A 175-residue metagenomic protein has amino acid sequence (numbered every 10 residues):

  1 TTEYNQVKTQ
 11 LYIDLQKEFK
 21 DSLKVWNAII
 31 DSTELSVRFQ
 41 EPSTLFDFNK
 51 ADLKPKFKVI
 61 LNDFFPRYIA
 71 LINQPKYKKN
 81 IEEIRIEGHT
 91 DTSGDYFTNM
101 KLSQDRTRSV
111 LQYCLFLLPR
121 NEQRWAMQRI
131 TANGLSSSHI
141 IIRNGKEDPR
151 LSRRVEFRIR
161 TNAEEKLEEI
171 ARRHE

Functional and structural regions predicted by a protein language model:
T1-K17: Short, basic/low-complexity N-terminal boundary segments at the transition from targeting/disordered tails
E3, V7, D31-D63, T92-F97: Short, solvent-exposed beta-strand/turn patches at coil↔beta or beta↔helix junctions that act as interaction loops
L11, I60, R106: Conserved alpha-helical elements of sugar-nucleotide-dependent glycosyltransferases
L15-V25, I30, K50-R85, L115 (+3 more regions): Periplasmic peptidoglycan-binding/anchoring modules of Gram-negative envelope and division proteins
V25-R38, N99-S103, E165: Short N-terminal helix-initiation segments at or just after the protein's N-terminus
N27-I29, S36-Q40, L45, E83-E87 (+2 more regions): Soluble periplasmic/extracytoplasmic beta-strand elements of cell-envelope proteins
A51-L53, R85-E169, R173: Periplasmic OmpA-like peptidoglycan-binding domain that tethers envelope proteins to the cell wall
